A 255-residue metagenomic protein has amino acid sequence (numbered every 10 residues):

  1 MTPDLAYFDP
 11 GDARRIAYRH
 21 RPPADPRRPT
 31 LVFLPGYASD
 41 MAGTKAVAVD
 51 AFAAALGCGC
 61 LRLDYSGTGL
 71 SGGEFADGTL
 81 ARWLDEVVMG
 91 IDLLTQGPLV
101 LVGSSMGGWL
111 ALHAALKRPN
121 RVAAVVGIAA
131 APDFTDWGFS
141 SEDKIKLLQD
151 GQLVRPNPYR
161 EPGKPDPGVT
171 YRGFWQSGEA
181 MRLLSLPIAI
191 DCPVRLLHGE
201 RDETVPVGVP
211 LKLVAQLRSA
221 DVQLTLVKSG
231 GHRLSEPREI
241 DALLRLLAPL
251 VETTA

Functional and structural regions predicted by a protein language model:
M1-D25, E236: N-terminal cap/lid segment of alpha/beta-hydrolase-fold proteins
R27-G36: Short beta-strand element of the alpha/beta-hydrolase
Y37-D50: The serine-hydrolase catalytic nucleophile loop
D50-G72: Conserved alpha/beta-hydrolase
T68-L94: Catalytic nucleophile-loop/oxyanion-hole region of alpha/beta-hydrolase and closely related hydrolase-like folds
L101-G103, I128: Short beta-strand immediately N-terminal to the catalytic nucleophile in serine-hydrolase-like folds
G103-A111: Gly/Ala-rich beta-loop-alpha elbow adjacent to hydrolase catalytic centers
R121-L226, G230-A255: The alpha/beta-hydrolase serine catalytic core
